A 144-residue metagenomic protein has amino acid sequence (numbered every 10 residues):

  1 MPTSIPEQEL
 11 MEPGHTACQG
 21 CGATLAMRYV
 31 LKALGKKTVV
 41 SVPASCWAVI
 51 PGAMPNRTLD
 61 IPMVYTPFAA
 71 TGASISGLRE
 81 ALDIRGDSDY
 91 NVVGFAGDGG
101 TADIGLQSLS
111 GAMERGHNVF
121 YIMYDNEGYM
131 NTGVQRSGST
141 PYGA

Functional and structural regions predicted by a protein language model:
M1-Y121, G128-M130, V134-G143: Cofactor-binding active-site loop characterized by glycine-rich and histidine/acidic residues
